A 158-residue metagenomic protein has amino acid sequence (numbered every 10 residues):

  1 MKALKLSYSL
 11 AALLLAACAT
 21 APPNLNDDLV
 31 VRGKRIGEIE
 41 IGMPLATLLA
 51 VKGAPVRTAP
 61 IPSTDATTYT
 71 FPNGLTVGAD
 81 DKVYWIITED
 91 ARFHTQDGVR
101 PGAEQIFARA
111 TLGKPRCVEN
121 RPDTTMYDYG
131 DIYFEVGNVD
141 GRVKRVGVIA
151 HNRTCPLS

Functional and structural regions predicted by a protein language model:
M1-S9: Bacterial N-terminal signal peptides that target proteins for export
A16-A17: C-terminal motif of bacterial Sec signal peptides marking the signal peptidase cleavage site
T20: Short, conserved catalytic or interaction motifs in soluble domains
P23-L29, G33-W85, E89-A91, R100-S158: A cross-family detector of function-defining hotspots
Q96-G98: A structural feature that tracks compact, well-ordered secondary-structure segments with a strong bias toward
